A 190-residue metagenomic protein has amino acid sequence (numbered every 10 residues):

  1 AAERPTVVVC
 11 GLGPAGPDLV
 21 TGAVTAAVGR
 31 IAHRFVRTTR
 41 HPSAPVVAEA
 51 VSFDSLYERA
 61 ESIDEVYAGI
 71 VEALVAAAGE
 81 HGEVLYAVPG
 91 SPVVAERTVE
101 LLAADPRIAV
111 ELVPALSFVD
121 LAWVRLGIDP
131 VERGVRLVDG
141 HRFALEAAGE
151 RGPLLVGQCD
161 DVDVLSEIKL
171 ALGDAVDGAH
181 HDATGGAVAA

Functional and structural regions predicted by a protein language model:
A1-A60: Glycine-rich, flexible N-terminal cofactor/catalytic loop recognition
A1-V9, A26-A27, H33, P45 (+4 more regions): Beta-strand/loop-alpha-helix module characteristic of Rossmann-like adenine-cofactor folds
P14-P17, R40, P89-V93, C159-V162: Short glycine-rich anion-binding loops that position phosphate/pyrophosphate groups of nucleotides and phosphorylated
D18-V24, V71-A73, G140-F143: A generic local structural motif
A50, A77-H81, Y86-G90: Active-site-proximal helix-loop elements at catalytic-domain edges
E58, S91-V94, F118-V119: A short acidic, glycine/proline-enriched capping/turn motif at secondary-structure boundaries, especially helix N-cap
A60-D64, V88-P92, A109: Short gly/ser-rich anion-binding loops that grip negatively charged ligand groups
S62-V75: Glycine-rich, highly charged phosphate/nucleotide-binding loops
